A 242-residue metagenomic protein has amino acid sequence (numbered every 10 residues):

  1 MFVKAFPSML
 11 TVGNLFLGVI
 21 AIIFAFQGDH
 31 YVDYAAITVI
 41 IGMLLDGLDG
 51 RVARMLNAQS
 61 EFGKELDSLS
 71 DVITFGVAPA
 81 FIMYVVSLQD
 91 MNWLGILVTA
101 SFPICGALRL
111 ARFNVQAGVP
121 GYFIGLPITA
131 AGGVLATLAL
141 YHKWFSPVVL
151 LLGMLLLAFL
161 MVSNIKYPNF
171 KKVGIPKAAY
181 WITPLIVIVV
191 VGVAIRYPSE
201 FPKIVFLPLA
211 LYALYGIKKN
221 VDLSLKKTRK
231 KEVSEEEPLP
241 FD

Functional and structural regions predicted by a protein language model:
M1-G47, V190, S199-R229, P238-D242: Topogenic membrane-insertion module of multi-pass membrane proteins
F2, S8-V12, F16, M55-A111: Multi-pass membrane catalytic core of lipid/isoprenoid biosynthesis enzymes
M9, F16, I20-I23, I37 (+10 more regions): Residues within alpha-helical transmembrane segments of multi-pass membrane proteins, especially transporters, ion
I20-T38, V77-A100, A136-L151, A194-P202: Helix-coil boundary and interhelical linker segments in multi-pass alpha-helical membrane proteins
I23, D29-H30, G47, R51-E65: N-terminal TM1-TM2 helical hairpin plus the immediately adjacent luminal interfacial "cap"
D49-S60, C105-P120, V162-K171, L214-L225: C-terminal ends of transmembrane helices
L66-I73, G95-A100, V119-A130, V173-T183: Cytoplasmic-side transmembrane-helix entry/capping segments in multi-pass membrane proteins
I124-D242: C-terminal membrane-associated helical module and adjoining short loops/tails
